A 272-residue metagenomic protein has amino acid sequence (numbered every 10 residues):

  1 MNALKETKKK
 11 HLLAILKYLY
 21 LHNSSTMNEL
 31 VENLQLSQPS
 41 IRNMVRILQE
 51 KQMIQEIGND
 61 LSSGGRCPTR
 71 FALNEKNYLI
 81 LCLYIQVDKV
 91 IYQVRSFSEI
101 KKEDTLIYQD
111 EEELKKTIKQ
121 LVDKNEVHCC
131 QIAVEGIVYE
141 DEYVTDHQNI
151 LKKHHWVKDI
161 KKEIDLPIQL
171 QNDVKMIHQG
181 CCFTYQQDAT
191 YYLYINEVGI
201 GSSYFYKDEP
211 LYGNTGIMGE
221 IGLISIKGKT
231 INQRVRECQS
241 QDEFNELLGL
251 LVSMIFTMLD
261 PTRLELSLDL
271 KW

Functional and structural regions predicted by a protein language model:
M1-I107, E111-E126, G228-W272: ATP-binding/phosphotransfer module of carbohydrate and carboxylate kinases, centering on a glycine-rich
R70, C82, P167, G201-S202: Short, surface-exposed charged micro-motifs
I80-Y84, C129-Q131, T190-Y194, G201 (+1 more regions): Short glycine-aspartate micro-motif
V90, V144, I200-S202: Hydrophobic residues embedded in beta-strands of well-ordered beta-sheets
E99-I100, Y143, E209: Residue-level signal for well-ordered, solvent-exposed loop/turn and beta-edge residues enriched in charged/polar side
T105-K119, D123-C182, A189, K227: Glycine-rich phosphate-binding loop and adjoining helix at the ATP-binding site of ATP-dependent phosphoryl-transfer
E135-I137, E197-G199, L270-K271: Short glycine-rich anion-binding loops that position phosphate/pyrophosphate groups of nucleotides and phosphorylated
Q169-F256: Glycine/GP-enriched mid-protein hinge/lid loop-to-helix segment characteristic of carbohydrate kinases
